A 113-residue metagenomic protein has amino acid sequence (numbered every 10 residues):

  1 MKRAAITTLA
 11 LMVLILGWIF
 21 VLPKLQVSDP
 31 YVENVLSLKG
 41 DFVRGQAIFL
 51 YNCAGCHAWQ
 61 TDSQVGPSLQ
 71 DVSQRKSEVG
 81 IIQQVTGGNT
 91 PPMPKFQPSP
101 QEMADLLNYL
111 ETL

Functional and structural regions predicted by a protein language model:
M1-L25, Q83, Q97-L113: C-terminal capping alpha-helices of c-type cytochrome domains
V21-I48: Electrostatic cytochrome c docking/interface patches
S37, N52-G55, P100-Q101: N-terminal secretory signal sequences
V43-Y51, Q74-V79: Sequence context surrounding c-type heme c attachment/ligation sites in exported
G45, L50-W59, L106-L110: The canonical Cys-X-X-Cys-His
Q60, Q70-L113: Extracytoplasmic electron-transfer domains, predominantly the class I c-type cytochrome c fold
